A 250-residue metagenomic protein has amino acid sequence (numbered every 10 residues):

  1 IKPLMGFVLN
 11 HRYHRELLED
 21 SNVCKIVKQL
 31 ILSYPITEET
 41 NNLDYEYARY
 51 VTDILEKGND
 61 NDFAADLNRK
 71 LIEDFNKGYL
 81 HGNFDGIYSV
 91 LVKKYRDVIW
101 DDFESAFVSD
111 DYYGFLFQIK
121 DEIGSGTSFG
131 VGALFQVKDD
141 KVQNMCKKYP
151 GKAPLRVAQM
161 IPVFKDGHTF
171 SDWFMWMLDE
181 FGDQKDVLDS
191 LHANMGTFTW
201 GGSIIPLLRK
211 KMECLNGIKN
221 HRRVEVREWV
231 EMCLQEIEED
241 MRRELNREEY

Functional and structural regions predicted by a protein language model:
I1-Y250: Non-catalytic all-alpha helical scaffold/repeat segments
